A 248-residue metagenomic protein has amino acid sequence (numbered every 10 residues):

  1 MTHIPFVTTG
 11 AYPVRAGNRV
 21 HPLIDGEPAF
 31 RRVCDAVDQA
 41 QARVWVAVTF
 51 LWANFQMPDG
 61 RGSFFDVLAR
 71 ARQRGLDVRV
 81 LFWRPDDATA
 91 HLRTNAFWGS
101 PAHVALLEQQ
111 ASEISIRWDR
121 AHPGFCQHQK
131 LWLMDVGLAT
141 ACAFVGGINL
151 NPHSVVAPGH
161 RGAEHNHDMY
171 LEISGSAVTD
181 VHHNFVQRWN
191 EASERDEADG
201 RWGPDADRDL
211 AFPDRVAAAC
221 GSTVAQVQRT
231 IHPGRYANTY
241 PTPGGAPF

Functional and structural regions predicted by a protein language model:
M1-F248: Charged, low-complexity intrinsically disordered terminal segments
